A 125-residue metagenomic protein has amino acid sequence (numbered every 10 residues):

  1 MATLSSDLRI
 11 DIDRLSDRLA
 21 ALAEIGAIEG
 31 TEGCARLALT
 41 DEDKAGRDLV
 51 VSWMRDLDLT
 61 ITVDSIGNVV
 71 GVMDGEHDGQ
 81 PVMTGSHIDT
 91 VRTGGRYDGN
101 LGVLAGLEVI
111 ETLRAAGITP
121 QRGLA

Functional and structural regions predicted by a protein language model:
A2-T40: N-terminal capping segment at the start of a domain
T3, A20-A27, R55-L59, T112-T119: Generic secondary-structure signature for well-ordered alpha-helical cores
D11-R18, E42, G46-V50, V109 (+1 more regions): General structural feature for long, well-ordered alpha-helical segments within catalytic domains of soluble enzymes
D17-G30, G46, M73, D78-V82: N-terminal glycine-rich anion-binding loops that anchor highly charged ligand groups
I28-M73: A non-catalytic alpha/beta surface segment that caps or lines the substrate-entry region of metallo-dependent hydrolase
A38-D41, V91-L101: Short coil/turn segments at secondary-structure boundaries
L57, S65, V69-Y97, G106: Catalytic-core environment of secreted peptidases
T84, R96-A125: Alpha-helical metal-binding/catalytic segments enriched in His/Glu/Asp
